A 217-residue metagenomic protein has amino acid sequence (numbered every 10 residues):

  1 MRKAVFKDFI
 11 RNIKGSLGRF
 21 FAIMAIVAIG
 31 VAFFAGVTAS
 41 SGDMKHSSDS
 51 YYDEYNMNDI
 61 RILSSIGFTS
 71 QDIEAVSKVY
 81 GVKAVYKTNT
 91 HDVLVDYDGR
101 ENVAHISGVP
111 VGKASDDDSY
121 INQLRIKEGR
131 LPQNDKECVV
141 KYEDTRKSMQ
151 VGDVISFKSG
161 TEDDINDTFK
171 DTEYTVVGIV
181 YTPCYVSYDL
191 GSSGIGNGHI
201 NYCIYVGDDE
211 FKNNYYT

Functional and structural regions predicted by a protein language model:
M1, A35, P132-Q133: Short, surface-exposed alpha-helical recognition segments that flank or form part of ligand/macromolecule-binding
M1-A32: N-terminal Sec/SRP start-transfer signal
G30-S41: Alpha-helical transmembrane segments
G42-T217: Basic-flanked hydrophobic alpha-helices used for secretion and membrane insertion
